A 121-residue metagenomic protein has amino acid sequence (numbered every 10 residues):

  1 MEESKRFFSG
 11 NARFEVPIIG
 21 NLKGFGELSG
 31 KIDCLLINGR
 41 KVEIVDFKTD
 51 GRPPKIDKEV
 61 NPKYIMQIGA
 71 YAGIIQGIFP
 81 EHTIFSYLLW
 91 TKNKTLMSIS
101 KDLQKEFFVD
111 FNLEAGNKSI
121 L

Functional and structural regions predicted by a protein language model:
M1-L121: Structural signature of nuclease core domains in nucleic-acid processing machines
